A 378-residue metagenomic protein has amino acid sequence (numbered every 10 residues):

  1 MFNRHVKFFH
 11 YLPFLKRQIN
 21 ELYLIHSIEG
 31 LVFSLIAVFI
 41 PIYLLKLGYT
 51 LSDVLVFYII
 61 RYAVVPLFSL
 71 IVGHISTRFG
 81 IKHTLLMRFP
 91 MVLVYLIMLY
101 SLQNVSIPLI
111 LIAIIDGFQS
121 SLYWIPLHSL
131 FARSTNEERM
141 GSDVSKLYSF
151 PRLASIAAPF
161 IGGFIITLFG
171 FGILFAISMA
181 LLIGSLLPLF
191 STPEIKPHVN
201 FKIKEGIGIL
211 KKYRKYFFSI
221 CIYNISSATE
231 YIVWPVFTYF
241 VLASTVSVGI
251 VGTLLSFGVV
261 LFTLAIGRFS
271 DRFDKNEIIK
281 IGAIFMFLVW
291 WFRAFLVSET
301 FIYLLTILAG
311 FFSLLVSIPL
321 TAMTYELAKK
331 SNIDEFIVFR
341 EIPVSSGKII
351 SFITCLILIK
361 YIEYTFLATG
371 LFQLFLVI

Functional and structural regions predicted by a protein language model:
R4-P66, K211-L255, Y364-T365: Helix-loop boundary and gating motifs at the non-cytosolic
S27, S106-Y123, C221, T300-V316: Hydrophobic core of transmembrane alpha-helices in multi-pass small-molecule transporters, especially MFS/SLC-type
L67-Q103: Conserved MFS/SLC helix-loop-helix module at the cytosolic interface between two early adjacent transmembrane helices
F68-I81, I166, F262-K275: Helix-to-loop junctions at the C-terminal end of transmembrane segments in multipass secondary transporters
P90-N104, I284-S298, L356: C-terminal ends and interior cores of transmembrane alpha-helices in multi-pass membrane transporters/permeases
I114-P151: Cytoplasmic helix-loop-helix junction between adjacent transmembrane helices in 12-TM secondary transporters
L122-N136, W234, S313-K330: Intracellular juxtamembrane helix-capping segments at the cytosolic ends of symmetry-related transmembrane helices
I173-S191, T365-I378: Symmetry-related core transmembrane helices of the 12-TM Major Facilitator Superfamily/SLC fold
